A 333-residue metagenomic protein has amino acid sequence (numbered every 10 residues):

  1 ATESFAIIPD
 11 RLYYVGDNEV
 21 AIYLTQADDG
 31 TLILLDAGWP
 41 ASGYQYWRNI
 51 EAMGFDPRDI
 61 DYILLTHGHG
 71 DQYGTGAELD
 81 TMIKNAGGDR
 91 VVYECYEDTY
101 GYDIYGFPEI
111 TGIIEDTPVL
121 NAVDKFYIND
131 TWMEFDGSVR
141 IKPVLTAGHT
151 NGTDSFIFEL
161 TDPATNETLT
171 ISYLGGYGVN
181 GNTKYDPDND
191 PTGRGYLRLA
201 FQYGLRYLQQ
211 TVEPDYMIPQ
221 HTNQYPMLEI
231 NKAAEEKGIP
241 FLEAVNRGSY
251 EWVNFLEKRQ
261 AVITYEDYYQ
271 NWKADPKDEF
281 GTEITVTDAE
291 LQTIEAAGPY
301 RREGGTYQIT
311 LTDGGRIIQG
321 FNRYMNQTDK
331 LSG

Functional and structural regions predicted by a protein language model:
A1-T31, A41, D275-D278, T282-N326: Zn-dependent metallo-beta-lactamase
T2-M53, S155-G181, I317-Q319: Conserved beta-strand hairpin/beta-sheet module of binuclear metal-dependent hydrolase folds, prominently
L12, A41-Y44, E51-W132: Active-site HxH/HxHxD metal-binding segment of metal-dependent hydrolases
Y14, L24, L32-D36, D61-L65 (+5 more regions): Structural recognition of the beta-strand scaffold that forms the well-ordered cores of secreted hydrolase catalytic
G38-A41, A122-D124, D130-N231, E243 (+1 more regions): Metallo-beta-lactamase
F156-N180, A234, G238, F255 (+8 more regions): Metal-dependent phosphodiesterase/nuclease catalytic metal-binding core
Y225-I294, T312: Binuclear metal-ion centers of metallo-dependent hydrolases, dominated by the metallo-beta-lactamase
D329-G333: Contiguous, well-ordered beta-strand patches that form the walls/edges of small beta-barrel/beta-sandwich domains
